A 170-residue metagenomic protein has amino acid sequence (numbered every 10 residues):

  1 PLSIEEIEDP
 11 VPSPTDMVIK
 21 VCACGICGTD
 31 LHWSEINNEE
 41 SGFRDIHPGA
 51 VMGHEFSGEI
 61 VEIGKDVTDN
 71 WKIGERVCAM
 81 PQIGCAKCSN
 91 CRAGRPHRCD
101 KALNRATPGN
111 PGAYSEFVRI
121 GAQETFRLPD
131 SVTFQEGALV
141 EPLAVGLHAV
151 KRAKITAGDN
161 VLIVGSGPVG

Functional and structural regions predicted by a protein language model:
P1-I4, G28-T29: Short N-terminal binding/cap micro-motifs at the start of the first secondary-structure element
D9-C24, E39-S89, P129-S131: Glycine-rich beta-strand-centered segment in the early N-terminal region that forms part of a ligand/cofactor-binding
C24-G25, L143, G167: Proline-glycine-enriched beta-turn/loop adjacent to the NAD(P) cofactor-binding site in Rossmann-like oxidoreductases
T29-E35: Cytochrome P450 core scaffold surrounding the K-helix E-X-X-R motif and the conserved "meander" helix-loop region
L31, N70-W71, C99-D100: Short, solvent-exposed secondary-structure boundary/capping segments
F43, G49, H54, I83-V164: NAD(P)H dinucleotide-binding glycine-rich loop of Rossmann-like/cofactor-binding domains, especially the beta1-alpha1
G170: N-terminal Rossmann-fold NAD(P) dinucleotide-binding loop
